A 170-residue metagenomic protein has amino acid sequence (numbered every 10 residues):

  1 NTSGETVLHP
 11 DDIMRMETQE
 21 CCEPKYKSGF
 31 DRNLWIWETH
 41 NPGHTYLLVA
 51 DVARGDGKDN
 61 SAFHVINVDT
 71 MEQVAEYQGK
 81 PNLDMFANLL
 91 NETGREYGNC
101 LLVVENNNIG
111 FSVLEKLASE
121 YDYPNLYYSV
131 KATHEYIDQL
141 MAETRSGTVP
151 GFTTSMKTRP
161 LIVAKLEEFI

Functional and structural regions predicted by a protein language model:
N1-M141, T148-V149, T153-M156, P160-A164 (+1 more regions): RNase H-like, metal-dependent nuclease domains and their acidic two-metal-ion catalytic environment used
